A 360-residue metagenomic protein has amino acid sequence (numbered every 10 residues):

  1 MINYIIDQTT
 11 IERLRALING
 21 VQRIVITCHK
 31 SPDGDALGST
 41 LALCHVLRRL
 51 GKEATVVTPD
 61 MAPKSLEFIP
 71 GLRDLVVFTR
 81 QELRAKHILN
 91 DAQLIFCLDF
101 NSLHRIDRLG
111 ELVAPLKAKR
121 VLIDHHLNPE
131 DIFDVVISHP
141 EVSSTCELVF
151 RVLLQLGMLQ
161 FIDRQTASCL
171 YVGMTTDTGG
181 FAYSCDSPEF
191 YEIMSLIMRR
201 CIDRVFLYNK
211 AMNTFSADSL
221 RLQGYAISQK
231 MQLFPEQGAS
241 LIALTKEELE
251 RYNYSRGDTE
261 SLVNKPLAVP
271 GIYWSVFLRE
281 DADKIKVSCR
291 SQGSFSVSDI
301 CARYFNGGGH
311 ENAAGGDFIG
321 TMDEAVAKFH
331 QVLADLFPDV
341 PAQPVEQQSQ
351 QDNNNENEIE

Functional and structural regions predicted by a protein language model:
I2-K30, G38-P70, A85-K86, D91-L94 (+4 more regions): Hydrophobic helix-and-loop "lid/oligomerization" segment in the mid-to-C-terminal part of catalytic domains
T27, S31, C97, L122-I123 (+1 more regions): Generic enzyme active-site microenvironment
K30-P32, F100-L103, H126-N128, K246-E247 (+1 more regions): Short glycine-rich anion-binding loops that position phosphate/pyrophosphate groups of nucleotides and phosphorylated
G34-T40, L103-D107: Short glycine/serine/threonine-rich phosphate/pyrophosphate-binding segments that cradle anionic phosphate groups
V46, L72-D74, E111-K119, Q155 (+1 more regions): A glycine- and small-aliphatic-rich helix-loop capping segment at beta-alpha/alpha-beta transitions that lines
G71-L75, P115, S138-E141, G293: Short, hinge-like loop/turn segments at secondary-structure boundaries
V76-V135: Active-site cofactor/cluster-binding pocket
I123-M194: Short alpha-helices
